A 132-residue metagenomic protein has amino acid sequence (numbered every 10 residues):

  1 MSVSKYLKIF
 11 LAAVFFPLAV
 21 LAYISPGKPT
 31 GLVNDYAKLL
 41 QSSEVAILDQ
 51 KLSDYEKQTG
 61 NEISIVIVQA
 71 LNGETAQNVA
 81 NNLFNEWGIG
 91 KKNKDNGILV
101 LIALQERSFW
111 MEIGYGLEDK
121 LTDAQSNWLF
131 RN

Functional and structural regions predicted by a protein language model:
M1-L11: Bacterial N-terminal signal peptides that target proteins for export
P17-A19: N-terminal signal peptide c-region/cleavage motif recognized by signal peptidases
A22-N132: Folded, non-transmembrane soluble domains that reside on the lumenal/extracytoplasmic side of membranes
